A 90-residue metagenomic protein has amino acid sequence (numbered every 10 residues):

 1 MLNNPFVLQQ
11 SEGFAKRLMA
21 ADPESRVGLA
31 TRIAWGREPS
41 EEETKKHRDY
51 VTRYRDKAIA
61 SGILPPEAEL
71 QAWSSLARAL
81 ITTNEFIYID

Functional and structural regions predicted by a protein language model:
M1-A34, E38-S40, E69-Q71, S75 (+1 more regions): An acidic, gly/pro-interrupted, aromatic-rich
A34, R55-A58: Short amphipathic alpha-helical interaction patches enriched in hydrophobic/aromatic residues with interspersed Lys/Arg
K45-D56: Amphipathic alpha-helical segments that form the core helices of the histone-fold
